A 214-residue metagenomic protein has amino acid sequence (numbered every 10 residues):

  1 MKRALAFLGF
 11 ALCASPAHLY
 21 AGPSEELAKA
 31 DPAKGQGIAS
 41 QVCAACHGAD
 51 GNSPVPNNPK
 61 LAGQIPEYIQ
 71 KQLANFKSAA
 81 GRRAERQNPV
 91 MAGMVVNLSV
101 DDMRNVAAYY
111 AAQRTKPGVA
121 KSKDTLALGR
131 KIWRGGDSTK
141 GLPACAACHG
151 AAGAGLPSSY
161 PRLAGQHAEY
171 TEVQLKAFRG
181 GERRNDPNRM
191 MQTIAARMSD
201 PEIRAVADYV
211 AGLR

Functional and structural regions predicted by a protein language model:
M1-A4: Positively charged n-region of N-terminal signal peptides that target proteins for export
F7-P16: Bacterial N-terminal signal peptides
L19-A39, N52-N57, A112-S138: Electrostatic cytochrome c docking/interface patches
Q36-S40, A44, R134-A146, S158-V173: Sequence context surrounding c-type heme c attachment/ligation sites in exported
C43-A49, V106, L142-A152, V206: The canonical Cys-X-X-Cys-His
P54-A62, F76-A120, P157-R162, R179-L213: Axial heme c-ligation environment in periplasmic c-type cytochrome domains
G63-E67, K71-Q72, P161, Q166-H167: Extracellular/lumenal glycan-associated surfaces
